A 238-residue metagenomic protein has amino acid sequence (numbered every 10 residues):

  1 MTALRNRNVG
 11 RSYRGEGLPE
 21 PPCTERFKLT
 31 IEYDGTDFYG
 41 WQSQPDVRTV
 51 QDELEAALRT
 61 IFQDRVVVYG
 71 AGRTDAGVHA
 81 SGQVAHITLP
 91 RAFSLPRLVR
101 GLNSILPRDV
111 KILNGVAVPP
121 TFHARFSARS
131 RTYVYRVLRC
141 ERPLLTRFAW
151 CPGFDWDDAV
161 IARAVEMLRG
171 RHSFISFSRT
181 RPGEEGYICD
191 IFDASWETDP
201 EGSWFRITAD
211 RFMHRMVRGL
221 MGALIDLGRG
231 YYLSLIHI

Functional and structural regions predicted by a protein language model:
T2-I236: Structured-RNA-binding interfaces characteristic of tRNA pseudouridine synthases
